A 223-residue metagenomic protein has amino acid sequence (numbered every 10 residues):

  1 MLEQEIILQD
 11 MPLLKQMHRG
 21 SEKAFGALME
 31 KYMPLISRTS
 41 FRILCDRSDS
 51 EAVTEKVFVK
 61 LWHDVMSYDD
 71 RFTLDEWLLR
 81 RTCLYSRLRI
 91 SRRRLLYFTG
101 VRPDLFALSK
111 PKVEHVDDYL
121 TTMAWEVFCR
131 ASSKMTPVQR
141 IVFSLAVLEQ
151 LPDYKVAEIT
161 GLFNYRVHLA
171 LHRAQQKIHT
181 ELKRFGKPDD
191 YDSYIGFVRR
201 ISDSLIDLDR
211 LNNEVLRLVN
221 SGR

Functional and structural regions predicted by a protein language model:
L2-Q4, H172-R223: C-terminal edge and immediately downstream basic/flexible tail or linker adjoining helix-turn-helix-like DNA-binding
E3-Q4, L14-R38, W62: A short, charge-rich alpha-helical start-of-domain segment used by transcription regulators
H18-R19, C45-D46, E55-T73, R92-R94: Sigma70-family region 2
R19, P111-F143, L151, E158 (+1 more regions): Amphipathic alpha-helical segment used for protein-protein interaction
R38, A52-V59, H63, F72-L84 (+1 more regions): Structural recognition of an alpha-helix C-terminal capping motif at a helix-to-coil junction
M66-D70, R80-V101: Arg/Lys-rich amphipathic alpha helix in sigma70-family domain 2
C83, Q139, L148, D153-Y191: DNA-recognition helix of helix-turn-helix
L88, L96-T121, V198-S202: Internal acidic/polar
